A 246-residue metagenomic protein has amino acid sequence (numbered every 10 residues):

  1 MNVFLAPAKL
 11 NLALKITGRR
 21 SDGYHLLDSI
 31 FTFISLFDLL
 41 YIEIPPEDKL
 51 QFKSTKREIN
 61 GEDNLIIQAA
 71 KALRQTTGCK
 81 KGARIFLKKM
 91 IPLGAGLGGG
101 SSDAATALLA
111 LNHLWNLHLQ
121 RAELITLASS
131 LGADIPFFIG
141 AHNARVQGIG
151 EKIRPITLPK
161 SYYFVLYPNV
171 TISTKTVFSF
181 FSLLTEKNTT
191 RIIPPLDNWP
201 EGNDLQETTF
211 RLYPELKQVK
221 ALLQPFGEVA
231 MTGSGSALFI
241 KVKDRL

Functional and structural regions predicted by a protein language model:
M1-A95, H113, L117-A122, I149 (+2 more regions): ATP-binding N-lobe of GHMP and related small-molecule kinases
N2-V3, D244-L246: Conserved glycine-rich phosphate/nucleotide-binding loop and adjacent Mg2+-coordinating catalytic segment
L12, L40-I42, I66, G100 (+4 more regions): Residue-level signal for inorganic ion chemistry
D38-I42, D134-F138, A144-R145, L238-I240: Short beta-strand scaffold segments in enzyme catalytic cores
P46-I59, A107, S129, P194-N203: Short, basic/glycine-rich phosphate-binding loops at helix/coil junctions that contact nucleotide phosphates
L50, F138-E228, K241-R245: Conserved, helical-rich catalytic subdomain that frames metal- and/or nucleotide-binding sites in enzyme alpha/beta
F86-W115, A133, E228-V242: Glycine/serine-rich anion-binding loops at beta->alpha junctions that coordinate negatively charged ligand groups
A104, L108-R145: Contiguous, small/hydrophobic- and glycine-enriched helical/loop subdomains that border and often "cap" functional
